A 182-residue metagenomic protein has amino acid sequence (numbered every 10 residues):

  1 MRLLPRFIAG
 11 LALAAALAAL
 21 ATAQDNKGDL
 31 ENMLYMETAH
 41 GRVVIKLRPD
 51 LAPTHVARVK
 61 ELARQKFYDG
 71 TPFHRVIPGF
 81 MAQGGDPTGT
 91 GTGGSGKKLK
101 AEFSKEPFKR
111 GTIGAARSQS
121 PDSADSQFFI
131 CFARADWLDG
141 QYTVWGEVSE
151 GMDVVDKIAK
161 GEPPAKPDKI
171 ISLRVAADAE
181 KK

Functional and structural regions predicted by a protein language model:
R2-K182: Cyclophilin-like peptidyl-prolyl cis-trans isomerases
